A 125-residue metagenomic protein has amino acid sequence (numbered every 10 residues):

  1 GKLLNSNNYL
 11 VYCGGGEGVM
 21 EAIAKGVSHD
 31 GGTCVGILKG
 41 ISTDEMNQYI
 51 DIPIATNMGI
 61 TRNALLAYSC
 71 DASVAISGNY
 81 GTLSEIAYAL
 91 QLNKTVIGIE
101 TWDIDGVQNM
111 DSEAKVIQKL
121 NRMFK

Functional and structural regions predicted by a protein language model:
L3-Y9: A short, Lys/Arg-enriched amphipathic alpha-helix followed by its capping loop at the start of a domain
L10-E17: A short beta-strand-loop structural module common to alpha/beta enzyme folds
E17-Y88, E100: Acidic/glycine-enriched connector segments
P53-N57, I97, V107-R122: Short acidic-hydrophobic, aromatic-tinged amphipathic segments that line or gate anion-handling sites
V74, N93-T95: Structural loop-to-beta junction motif characteristic of Rossmann-like glycosyltransferase folds
D103: Short, flexible loop segments at boundaries between secondary-structure elements
